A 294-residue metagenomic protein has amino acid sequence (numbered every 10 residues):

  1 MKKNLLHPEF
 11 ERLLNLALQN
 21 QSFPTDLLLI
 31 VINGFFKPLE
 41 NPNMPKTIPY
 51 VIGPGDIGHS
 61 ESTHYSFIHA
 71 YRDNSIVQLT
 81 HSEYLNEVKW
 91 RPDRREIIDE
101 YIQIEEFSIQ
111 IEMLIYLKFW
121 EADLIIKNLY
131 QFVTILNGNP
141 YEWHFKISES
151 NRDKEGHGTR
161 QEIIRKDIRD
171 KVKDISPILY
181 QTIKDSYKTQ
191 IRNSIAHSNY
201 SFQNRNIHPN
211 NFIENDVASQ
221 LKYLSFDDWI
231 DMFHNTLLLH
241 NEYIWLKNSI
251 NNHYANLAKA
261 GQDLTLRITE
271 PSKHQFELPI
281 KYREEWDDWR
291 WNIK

Functional and structural regions predicted by a protein language model:
M1-I115, N256-K294: Extended intrinsically disordered or low-complexity regions, especially N/C-terminal cytosolic tails and loops, rather
L29, N137-E149, K247-P271: Short glycine-rich, low-complexity/disordered patches
N74, Q78, K118-I125, R192-I195: Alpha-helical transition-metal enzyme core signature, strongest for iron centers
E100-F119, I178-S186, S219-K222, F226-W229: Short, charged/polar micro-motifs that form catalytic or ligand-binding hotspots
L114-D185: Flexible secondary-structure boundary motifs
I126-P140, N199, Q203, I244-K247 (+1 more regions): Long, hydrophobic, amphipathic alpha-helical segments used as structural scaffolds
Y180-N210: Histidine-centered, metal-coordinating catalytic motifs and their short helical/loop contexts
I207-R267: Amphipathic, Lys/Arg-enriched alpha-helical patches that create a basic surface for binding polyanionic ligands
